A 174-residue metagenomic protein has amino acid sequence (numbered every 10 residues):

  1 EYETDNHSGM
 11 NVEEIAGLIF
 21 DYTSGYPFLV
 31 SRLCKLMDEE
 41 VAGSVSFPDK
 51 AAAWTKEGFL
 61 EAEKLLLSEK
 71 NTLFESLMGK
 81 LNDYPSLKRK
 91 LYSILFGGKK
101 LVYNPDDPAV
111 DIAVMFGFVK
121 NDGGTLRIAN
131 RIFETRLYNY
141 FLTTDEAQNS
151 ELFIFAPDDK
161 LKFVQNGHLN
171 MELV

Functional and structural regions predicted by a protein language model:
E1-F116, D122: Winged-helix-like regulatory helical subdomains adjacent to P-loop NTPase cores
T4, F118, Y138, L142: Residue-level marker of positions within ordered structural domains that often coincide with functionally constrained
N71, F133-N170: Short, amphipathic alpha-helical interaction segments positioned at domain boundaries
V114, R131-I132: Secondary-structure transition/turn motif
T125-N130: Minor-groove-contacting beta-hairpin "wing" of winged helix-turn-helix DNA-binding domains
